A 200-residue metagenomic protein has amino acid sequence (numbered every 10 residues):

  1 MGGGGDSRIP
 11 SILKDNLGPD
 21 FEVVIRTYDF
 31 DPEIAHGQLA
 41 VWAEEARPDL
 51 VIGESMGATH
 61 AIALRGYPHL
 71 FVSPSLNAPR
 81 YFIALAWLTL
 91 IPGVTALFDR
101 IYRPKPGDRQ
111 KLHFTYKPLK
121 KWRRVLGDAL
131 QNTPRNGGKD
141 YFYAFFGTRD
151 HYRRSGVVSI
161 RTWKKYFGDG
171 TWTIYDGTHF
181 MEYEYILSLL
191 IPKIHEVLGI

Functional and structural regions predicted by a protein language model:
M1, I52, F145-G147: Short hydrophobic segments within beta-strands
M1-E45: Active-site catalytic motif of lipid deacylating hydrolases and related acyltransferases
D6-P10, K14, A61, G156-I160: Short, highly selective alpha-helical patches that border small-molecule cofactor pockets in redox/cofactor-processing
D29-P32, S55-G57, R149-H151: Short beta->alpha connector loops
A40, R65-Y67: Glycine-rich loop at the start of a catalytic domain that most often binds anionic cofactors/ligands
V51-I62: Gly/Ala-rich beta-loop-alpha elbow adjacent to hydrolase catalytic centers
P68-I200: The alpha/beta-hydrolase serine catalytic core
